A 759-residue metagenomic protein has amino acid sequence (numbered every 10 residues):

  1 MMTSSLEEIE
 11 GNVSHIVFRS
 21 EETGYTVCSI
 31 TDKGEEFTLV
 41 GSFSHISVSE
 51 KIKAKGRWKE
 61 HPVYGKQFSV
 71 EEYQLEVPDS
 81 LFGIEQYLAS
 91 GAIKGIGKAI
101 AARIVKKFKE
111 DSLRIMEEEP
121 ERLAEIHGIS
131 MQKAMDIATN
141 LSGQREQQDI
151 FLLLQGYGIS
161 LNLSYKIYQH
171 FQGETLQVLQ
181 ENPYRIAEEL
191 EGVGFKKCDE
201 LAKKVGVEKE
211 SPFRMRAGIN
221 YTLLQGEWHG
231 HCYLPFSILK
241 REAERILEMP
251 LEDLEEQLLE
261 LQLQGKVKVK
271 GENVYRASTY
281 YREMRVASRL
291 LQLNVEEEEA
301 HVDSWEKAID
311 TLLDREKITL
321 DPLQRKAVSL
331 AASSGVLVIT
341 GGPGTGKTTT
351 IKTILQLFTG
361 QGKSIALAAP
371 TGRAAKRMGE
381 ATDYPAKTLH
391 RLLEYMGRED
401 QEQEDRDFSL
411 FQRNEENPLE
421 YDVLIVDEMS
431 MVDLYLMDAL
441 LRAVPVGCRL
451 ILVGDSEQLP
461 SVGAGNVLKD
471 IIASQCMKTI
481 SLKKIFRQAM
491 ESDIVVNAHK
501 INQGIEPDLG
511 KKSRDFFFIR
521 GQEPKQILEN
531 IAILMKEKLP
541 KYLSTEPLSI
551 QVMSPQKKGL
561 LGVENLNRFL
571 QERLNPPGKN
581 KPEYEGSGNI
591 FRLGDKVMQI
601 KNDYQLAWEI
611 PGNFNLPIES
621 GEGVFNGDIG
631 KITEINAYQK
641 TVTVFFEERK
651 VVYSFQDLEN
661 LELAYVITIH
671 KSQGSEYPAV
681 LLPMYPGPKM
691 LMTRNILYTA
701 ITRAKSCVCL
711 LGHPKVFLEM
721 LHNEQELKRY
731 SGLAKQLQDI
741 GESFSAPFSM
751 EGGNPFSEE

Functional and structural regions predicted by a protein language model:
M1-D303, E758-E759: Accessory, non-ATPase domains that flank or precede helicase/AAA+ motor cores in DNA-metabolism machines
I16, A54, Q599, I632-I635 (+1 more regions): A generic structural signal for residues embedded in beta-strands
S49-K51, G594, G627: Loop/turn positions that initiate beta-strands
A308-G335: Conserved pre-motif I regulatory segment
R325-V328, S333-K512: ASCE P-loop NTPase helicase motor core
S456-E622: Conserved helicase motor core of P-loop NTPases
E619-E622, N626-E759: C-terminal accessory regions
